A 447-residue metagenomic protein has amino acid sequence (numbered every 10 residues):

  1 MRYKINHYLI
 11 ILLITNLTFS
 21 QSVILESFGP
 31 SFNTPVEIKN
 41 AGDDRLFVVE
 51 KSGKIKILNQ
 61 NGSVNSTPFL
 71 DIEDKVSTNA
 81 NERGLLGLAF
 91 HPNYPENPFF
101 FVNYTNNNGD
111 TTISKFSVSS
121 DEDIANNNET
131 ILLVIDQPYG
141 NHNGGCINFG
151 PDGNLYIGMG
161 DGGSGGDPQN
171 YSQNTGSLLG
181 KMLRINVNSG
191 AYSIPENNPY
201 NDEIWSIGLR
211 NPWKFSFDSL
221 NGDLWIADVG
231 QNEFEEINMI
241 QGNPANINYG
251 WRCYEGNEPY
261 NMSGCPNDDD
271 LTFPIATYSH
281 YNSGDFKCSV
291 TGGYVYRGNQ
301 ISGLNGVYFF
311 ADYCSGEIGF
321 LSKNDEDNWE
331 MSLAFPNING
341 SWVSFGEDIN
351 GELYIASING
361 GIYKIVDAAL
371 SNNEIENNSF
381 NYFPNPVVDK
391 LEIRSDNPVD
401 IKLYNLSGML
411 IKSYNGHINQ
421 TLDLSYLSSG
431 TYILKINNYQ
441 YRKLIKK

Functional and structural regions predicted by a protein language model:
M1-V23, N372, M409, Y439 (+1 more regions): Bacterial Sec-dependent N-terminal signal peptides
Q21-G166, S216-F217, G222-G230, F286-F320 (+2 more regions): Acidic, Gly/Ser/Thr-rich repeat motifs that build Ca2+-stabilized beta-propeller blades
E26-S27, N65-E73, I124-V134, S193-Y200 (+2 more regions): Beta-propeller fold detector
R83-L85, N93-P95, D161-S332, G351 (+2 more regions): Beta-propeller domain segments
V118, V187, K364-L370, I445-K447: Short beta-strand-to-coil "C-cap" segments at the C-terminal boundary of structured domains/repeats, marking
N328-I349: Conserved blade-ending motifs and adjacent loop-strand segments that build the rim/top face of beta-propeller domains
S344-A369: Blade-level signature of beta-propeller repeat domains, shared across WD40, Kelch, NHL, RCC1 and BNR/Asp-box propellers
I375-K447: C-terminal outer-membrane/trafficking sorting elements
